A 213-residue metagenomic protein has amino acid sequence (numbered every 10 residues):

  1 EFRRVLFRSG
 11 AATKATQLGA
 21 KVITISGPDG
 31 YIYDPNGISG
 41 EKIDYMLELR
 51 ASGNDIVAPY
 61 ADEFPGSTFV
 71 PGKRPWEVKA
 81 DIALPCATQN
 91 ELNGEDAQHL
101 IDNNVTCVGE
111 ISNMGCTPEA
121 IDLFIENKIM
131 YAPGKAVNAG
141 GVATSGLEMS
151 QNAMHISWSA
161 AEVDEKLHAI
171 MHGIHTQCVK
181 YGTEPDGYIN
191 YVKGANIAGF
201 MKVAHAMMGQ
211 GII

Functional and structural regions predicted by a protein language model:
E1-L6: Short, small-residue-biased leader/transition segments that mark boundaries at the very start of proteins
R8-A12: N-terminal Rossmann-fold NAD(P) dinucleotide-binding loop
A15: Aromatic pocket-lining residues of Rossmann-like dinucleotide-binding sites
L18-D62: NAD(P)-binding Rossmann-fold cofactor-contacting core
K21-T24, S67-T68, D81-I82, V105-V108 (+1 more regions): Structural motif
G27-P28, G72, A80, P85-T88 (+4 more regions): Fold-independent oxyanion-binding glycine-rich loops and adjacent beta-strand/coil segments at enzyme active sites
M46-D96: A structured beta-alpha segment of the ubiquitous adenosine-cofactor-binding alpha/beta core
I101-I213: Adenosine-phosphate binding glycine-rich loop
